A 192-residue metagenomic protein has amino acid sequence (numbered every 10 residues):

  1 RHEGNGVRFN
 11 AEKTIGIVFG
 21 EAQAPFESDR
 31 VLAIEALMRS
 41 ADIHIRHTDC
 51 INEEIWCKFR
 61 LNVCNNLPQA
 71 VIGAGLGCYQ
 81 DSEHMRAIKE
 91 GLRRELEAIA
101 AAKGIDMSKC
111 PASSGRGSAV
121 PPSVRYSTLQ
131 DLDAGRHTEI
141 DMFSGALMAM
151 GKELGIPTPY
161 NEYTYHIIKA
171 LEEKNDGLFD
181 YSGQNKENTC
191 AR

Functional and structural regions predicted by a protein language model:
R1-E54, K58: Rossmann-fold dinucleotide-binding core
G6-E21, I72-Q80, R125-A134: Helix-loop-beta segment of a Rossmann-like dinucleotide-binding subdomain
R8-K13, V63-N65, G177-L178: Short, hinge-like loop/turn segments at secondary-structure boundaries
R30, I34, M38, V63-A70 (+1 more regions): Membrane-targeting and insertion segments and their boundary/processing signals
R39, C78, R86-R192: NAD(P)-dependent Rossmann-like dehydrogenase/reductase catalytic/cofactor-binding core
N52-Q80, H84-E97, P121-S123: Active-site-proximal catalytic alpha-helix in oxidoreductases
